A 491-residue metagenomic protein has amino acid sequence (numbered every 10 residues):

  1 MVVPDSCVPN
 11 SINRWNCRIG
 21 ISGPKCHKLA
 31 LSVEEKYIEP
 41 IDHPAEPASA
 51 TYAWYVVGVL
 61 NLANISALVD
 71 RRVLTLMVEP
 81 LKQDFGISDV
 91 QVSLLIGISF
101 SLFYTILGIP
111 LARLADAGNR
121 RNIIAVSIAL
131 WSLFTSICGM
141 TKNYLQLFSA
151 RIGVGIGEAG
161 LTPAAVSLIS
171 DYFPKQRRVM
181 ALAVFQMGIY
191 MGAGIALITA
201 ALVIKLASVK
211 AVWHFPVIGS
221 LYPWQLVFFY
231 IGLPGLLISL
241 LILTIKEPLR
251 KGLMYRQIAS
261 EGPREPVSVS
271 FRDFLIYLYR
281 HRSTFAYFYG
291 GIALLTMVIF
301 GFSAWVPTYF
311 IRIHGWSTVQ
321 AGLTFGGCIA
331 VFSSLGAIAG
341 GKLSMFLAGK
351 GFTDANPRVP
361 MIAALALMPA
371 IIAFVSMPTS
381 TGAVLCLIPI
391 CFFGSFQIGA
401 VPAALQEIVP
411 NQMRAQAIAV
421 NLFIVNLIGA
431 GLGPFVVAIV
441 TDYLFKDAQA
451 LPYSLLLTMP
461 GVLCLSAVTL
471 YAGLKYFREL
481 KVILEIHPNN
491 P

Functional and structural regions predicted by a protein language model:
D42-S49, P248-F288, I313: Juxtamembrane intracellular "pre-TM" segments in multi-pass secondary transporters
L74-T75, H281-A337, G394-I398, P402 (+1 more regions): Extracytoplasmic gate region of multi-pass secondary transporters
M77-I106: Extracellular/periplasmic helix-loop-helix junction of adjacent transmembrane segments in MFS-like secondary
G86, N119, M140-Q146, P174 (+1 more regions): Helix-breaking motifs and short loop linkers at transmembrane-helix boundaries and internal kinks in secondary membrane
G97-R113, G327-G340: Central cavity-lining transmembrane alpha-helices of secondary-active solute carriers, predominantly the Major
I106-L145: Conserved MFS/SLC helix-loop-helix module at the cytosolic interface between two early adjacent transmembrane helices
N122-S136, D354-I371: Structural signature of the two symmetry-related core transmembrane helices
F185, I189-E247: Helix-loop-helix hairpin linking two adjacent transmembrane segments in secondary transporters
